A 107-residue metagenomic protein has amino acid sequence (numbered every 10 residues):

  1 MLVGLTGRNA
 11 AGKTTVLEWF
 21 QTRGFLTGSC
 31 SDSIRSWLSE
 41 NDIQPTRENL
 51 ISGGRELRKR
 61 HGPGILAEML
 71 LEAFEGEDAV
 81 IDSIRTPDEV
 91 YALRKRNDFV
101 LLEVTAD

Functional and structural regions predicted by a protein language model:
R8, F20: P-loop (Walker A) phosphate-binding loop of NTP-binding proteins
K13: Conserved lysine of the Walker
V16-L17: Post-Walker A alpha-helix
F25-A79, I84-Y91: ATP-dependent small-molecule kinase phosphotransfer cores that center on conserved nucleotide phosphate-binding segments
D82-I84, L93-D107: Conserved phosphate-donor/acceptor-positioning beta-strand/loop module used by diverse small-molecule
